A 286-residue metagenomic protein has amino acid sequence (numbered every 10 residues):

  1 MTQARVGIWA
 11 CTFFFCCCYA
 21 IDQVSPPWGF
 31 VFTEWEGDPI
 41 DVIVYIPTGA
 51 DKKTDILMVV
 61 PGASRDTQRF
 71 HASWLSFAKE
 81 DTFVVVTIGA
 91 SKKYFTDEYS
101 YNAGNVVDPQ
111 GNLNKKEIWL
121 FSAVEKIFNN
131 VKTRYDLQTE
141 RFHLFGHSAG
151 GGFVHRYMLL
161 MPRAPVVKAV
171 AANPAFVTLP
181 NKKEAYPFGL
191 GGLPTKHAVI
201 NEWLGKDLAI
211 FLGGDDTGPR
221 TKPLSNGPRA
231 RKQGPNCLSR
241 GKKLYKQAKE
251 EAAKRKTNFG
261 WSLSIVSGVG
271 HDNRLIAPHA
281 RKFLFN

Functional and structural regions predicted by a protein language model:
C18-I56, D66-R69, E80-F83, G89 (+10 more regions): A domain-start/cap signature at the N-terminus of enzymes
V59-G62, T87, I210: Structural cue for short, hydrophobic secondary-structure segments
P61, G146-R156: Glycine-rich nucleophile elbow surrounding the catalytic serine of serine-hydrolase chemistry
P61-R65, V269: Active-site glycine-rich loops that stabilize anionic/oxyanionic intermediates across multiple enzyme folds
S91-I118, P223-L224: Cap/lid segment of the alpha/beta-hydrolase catalytic domain
A123-E140: Conserved acidic catalytic loop of the alpha/beta-hydrolase fold
V167-A253: The feature captures the conserved acid-bearing segment of alpha/beta-hydrolase catalytic domains
L208-F211, Y245-N286: C-terminal catalytic histidine-bearing segment of alpha/beta-hydrolase fold enzymes
